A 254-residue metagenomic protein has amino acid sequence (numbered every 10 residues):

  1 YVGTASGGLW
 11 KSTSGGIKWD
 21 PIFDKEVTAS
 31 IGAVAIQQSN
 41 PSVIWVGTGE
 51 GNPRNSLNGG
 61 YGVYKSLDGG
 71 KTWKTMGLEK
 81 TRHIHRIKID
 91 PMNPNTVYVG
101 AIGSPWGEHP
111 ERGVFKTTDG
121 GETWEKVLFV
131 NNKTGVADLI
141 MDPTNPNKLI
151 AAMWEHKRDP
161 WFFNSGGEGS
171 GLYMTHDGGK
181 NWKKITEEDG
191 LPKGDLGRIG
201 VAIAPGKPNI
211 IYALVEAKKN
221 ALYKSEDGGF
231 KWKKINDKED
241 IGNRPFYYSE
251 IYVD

Functional and structural regions predicted by a protein language model:
Y1-D254: Beta-propeller blade termini and top-face loops
